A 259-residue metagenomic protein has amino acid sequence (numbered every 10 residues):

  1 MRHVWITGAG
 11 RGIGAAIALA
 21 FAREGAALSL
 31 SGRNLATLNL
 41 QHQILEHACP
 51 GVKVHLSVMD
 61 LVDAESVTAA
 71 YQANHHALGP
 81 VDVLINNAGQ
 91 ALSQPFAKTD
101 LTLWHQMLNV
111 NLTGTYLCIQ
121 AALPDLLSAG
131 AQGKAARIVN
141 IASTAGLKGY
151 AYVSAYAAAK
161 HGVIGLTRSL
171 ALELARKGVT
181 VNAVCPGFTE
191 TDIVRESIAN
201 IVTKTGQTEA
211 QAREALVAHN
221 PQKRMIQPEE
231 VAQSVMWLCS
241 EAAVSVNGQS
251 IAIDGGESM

Functional and structural regions predicted by a protein language model:
G10-R11: Conserved glycine-rich cofactor-binding loop
P95-F96, L103-L108, L216: Substrate-binding pocket helix/loop in short-chain dehydrogenase/reductase
I119, A159, T167: Active-site helix of classical SDR
P124, L172-E173, V244: Alpha-helical segment proximal to the catalytic Tyr-Lys
S143: Residue(s) in the substrate-gating loop at a strand-loop-helix junction that position the organic substrate next
A175, T180, V246-G248: Short, small/polar-rich loop/turn modules that mediate ligand/substrate recognition or access, typified
Q222-I253, S258: C-terminal substrate-recognition "lid" of short-chain dehydrogenase/reductases
